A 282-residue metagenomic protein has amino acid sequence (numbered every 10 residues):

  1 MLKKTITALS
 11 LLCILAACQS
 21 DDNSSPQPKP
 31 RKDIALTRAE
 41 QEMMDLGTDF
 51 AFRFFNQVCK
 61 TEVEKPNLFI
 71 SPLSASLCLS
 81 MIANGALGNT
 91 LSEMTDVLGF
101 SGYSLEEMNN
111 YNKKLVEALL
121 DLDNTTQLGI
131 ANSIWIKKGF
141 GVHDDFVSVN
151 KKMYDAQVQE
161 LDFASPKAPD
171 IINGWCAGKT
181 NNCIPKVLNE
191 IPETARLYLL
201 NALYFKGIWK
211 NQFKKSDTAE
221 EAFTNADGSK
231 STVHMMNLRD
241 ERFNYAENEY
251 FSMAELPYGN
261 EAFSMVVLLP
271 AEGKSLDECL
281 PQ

Functional and structural regions predicted by a protein language model:
L2-S10, C18-F163: Detector for small/aliphatic-rich hydrophobic stretches
K65, L105-A271, C279: Non-catalytic, conformational "gating/processing" segments within enzyme and secreted inhibitor domains
T90-S92, K274-D277: Extracytoplasmic/secreted cell-surface and envelope-processing proteins
